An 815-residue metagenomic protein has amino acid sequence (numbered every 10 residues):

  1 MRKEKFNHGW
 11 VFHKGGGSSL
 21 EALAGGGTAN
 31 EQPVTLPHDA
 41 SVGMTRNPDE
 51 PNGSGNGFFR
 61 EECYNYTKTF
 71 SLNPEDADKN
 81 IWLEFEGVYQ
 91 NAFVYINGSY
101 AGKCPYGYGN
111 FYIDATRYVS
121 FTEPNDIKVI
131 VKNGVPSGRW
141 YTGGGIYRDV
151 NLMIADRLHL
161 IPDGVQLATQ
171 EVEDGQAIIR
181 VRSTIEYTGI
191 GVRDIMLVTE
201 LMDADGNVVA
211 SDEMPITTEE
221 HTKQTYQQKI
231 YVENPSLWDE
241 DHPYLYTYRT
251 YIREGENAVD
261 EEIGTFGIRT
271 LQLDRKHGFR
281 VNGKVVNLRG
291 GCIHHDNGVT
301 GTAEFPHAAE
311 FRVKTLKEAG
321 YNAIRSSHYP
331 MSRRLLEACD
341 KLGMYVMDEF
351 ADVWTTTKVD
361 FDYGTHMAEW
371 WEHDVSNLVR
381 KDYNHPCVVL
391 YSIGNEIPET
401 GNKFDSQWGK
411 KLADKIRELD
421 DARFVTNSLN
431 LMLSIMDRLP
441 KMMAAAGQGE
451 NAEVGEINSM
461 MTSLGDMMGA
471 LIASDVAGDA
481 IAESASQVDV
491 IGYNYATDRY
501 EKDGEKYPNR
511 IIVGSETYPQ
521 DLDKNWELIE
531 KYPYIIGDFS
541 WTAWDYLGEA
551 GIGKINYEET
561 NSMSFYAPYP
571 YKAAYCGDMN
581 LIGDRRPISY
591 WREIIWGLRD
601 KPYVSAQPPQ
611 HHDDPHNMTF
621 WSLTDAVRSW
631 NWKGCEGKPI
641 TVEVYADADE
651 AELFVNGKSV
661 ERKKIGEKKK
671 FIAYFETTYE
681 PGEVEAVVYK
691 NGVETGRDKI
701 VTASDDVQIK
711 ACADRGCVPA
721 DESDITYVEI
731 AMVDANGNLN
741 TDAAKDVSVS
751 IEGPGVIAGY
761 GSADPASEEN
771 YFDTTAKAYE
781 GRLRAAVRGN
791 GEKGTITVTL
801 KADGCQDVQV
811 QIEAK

Functional and structural regions predicted by a protein language model:
M1-E84, S137, G143-I146, L158 (+3 more regions): Extended carbohydrate-recognition surfaces in non-catalytic/accessory domains of CAZymes and lectin-like proteins
K3-G17, N56-G57, E61-D163, Y187-G189 (+6 more regions): Accessory beta-strand-rich segments of carbohydrate-active enzymes
E4-K5, V11-L20, V88, V389-Y391 (+3 more regions): Substrate-binding clefts and catalytic carboxylate motifs of secreted carbohydrate-active enzymes
V42-F85, Y89-I96, G102-P105, Y112 (+12 more regions): Active-site-adjacent substrate/metal-binding segments within catalytic domains of carbohydrate-active enzymes
A115-R117, Q228-L237, Y674-Y679, F772-G791: Short, hydrophobic beta-strand segments
S120-T122, T184-D274, I672-Y674, T678-G682 (+2 more regions): Extended acidic/polar, glycine-enriched regions that form or flank non-catalytic beta-rich accessory modules
V192-V198, D241-L245, P639, D647-D649 (+4 more regions): Short flexible loop/turn segments that cap and initiate beta-strands
E261-F266, V693-S704, Q806-A814: Edge beta-strands of extracellular beta-sandwich domains
